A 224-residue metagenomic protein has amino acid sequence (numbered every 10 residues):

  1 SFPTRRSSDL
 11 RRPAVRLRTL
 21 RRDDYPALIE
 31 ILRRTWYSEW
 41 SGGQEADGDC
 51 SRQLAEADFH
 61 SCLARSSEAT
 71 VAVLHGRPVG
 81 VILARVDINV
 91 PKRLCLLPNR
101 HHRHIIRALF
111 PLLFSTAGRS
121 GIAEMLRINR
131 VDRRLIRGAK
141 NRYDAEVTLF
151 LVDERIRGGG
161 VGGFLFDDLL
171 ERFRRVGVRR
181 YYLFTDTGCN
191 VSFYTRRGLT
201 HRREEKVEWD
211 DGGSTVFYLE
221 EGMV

Functional and structural regions predicted by a protein language model:
S1-S7: Short, small-residue-biased leader/transition segments that mark boundaries at the very start of proteins
R16-E30, S41, V86: A short beta-loop-alpha structural element at the N-terminal edge of CoA-dependent acyl/N-acetyltransferase catalytic
W36-Y37, A46-A69, L74, L83 (+2 more regions): Active-site rim helix/loop that mediates acceptor-substrate recognition in acyltransferases
I88-A145, W209-G213: Conserved acyl-donor/pantetheine-binding loop and adjacent beta-alpha core of acyl/acetyltransferases and related
R130-R133, G163, R175, T187-E204: Conserved active-site alpha-helix within GNAT-family acetyltransferase domains
D144-A145, F173-D186: Conserved GNAT acetyl-CoA-binding A-motif
T148-R157, Y182-S192, V207-G212: Conserved beta-strand-loop-alpha-helix junction that forms the acyl-donor binding cleft
V152, G158-E171, R196: Conserved acetyl-CoA-binding loop-helix of GNAT-fold acetyltransferases
